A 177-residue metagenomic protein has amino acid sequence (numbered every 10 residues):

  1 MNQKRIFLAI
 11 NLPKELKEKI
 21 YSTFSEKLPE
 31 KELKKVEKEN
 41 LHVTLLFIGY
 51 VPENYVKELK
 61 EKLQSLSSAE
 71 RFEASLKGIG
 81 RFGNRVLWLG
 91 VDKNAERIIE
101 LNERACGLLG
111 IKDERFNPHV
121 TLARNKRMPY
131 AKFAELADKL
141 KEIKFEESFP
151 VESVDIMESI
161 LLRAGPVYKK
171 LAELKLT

Functional and structural regions predicted by a protein language model:
M1-T177: Histidine-dependent nucleotide/RNA phosphoesterase domain, centered on the 2H-phosphoesterase fold with its duplicated
